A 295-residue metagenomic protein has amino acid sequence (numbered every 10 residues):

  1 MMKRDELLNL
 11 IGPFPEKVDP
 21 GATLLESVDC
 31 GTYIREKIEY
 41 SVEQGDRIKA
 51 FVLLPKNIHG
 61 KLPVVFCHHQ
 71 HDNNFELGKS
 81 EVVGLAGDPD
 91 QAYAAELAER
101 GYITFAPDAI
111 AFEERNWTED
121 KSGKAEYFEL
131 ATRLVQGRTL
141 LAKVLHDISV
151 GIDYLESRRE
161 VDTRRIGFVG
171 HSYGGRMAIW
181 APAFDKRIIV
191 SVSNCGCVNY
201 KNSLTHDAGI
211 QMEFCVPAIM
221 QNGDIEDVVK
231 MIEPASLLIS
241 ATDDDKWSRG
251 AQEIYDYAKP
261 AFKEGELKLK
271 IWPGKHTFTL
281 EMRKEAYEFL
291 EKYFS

Functional and structural regions predicted by a protein language model:
M1-E26: A glycine/proline-hinged amphipathic helix-loop "lid/cap" segment that gates access to hydrophobic ligand pockets
K17-G60: N-terminal cap/lid segment of alpha/beta-hydrolase-fold proteins
V42-Q44, C67-N73, T242: Glycine-rich His-Gly loop
G60, H68-H146, E156-S157, S203-H206: Cap/lid segment of the alpha/beta-hydrolase catalytic domain
L62-P63, R100-Y102, T163-R165, K186-I189 (+2 more regions): Loop/turn elements at helix/coil->beta-strand transitions in domains of secreted/extracellular proteins
H146-Q221: Primarily recognizes the serine-hydrolase "nucleophile elbow" in alpha/beta-hydrolase and SGNH/GDSL folds
Y200-P260: The feature captures the conserved acid-bearing segment of alpha/beta-hydrolase catalytic domains
K263-S295: C-terminal catalytic histidine-bearing segment of alpha/beta-hydrolase fold enzymes
